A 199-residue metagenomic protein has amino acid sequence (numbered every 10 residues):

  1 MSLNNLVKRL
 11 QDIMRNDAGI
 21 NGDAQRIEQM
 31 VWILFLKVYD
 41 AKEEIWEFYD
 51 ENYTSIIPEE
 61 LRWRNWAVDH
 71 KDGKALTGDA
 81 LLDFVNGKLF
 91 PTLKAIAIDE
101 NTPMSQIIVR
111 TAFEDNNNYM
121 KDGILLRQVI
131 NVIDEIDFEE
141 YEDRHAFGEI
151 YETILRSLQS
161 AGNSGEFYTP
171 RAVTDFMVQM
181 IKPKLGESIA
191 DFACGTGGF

Functional and structural regions predicted by a protein language model:
M1-L185: Non-catalytic, mostly N-terminal accessory regions of nucleic-acid modification and defense proteins
G186-A193: Conserved class I S-adenosyl-L-methionine
G197: Glycine-rich SAM-binding Motif I of class I
